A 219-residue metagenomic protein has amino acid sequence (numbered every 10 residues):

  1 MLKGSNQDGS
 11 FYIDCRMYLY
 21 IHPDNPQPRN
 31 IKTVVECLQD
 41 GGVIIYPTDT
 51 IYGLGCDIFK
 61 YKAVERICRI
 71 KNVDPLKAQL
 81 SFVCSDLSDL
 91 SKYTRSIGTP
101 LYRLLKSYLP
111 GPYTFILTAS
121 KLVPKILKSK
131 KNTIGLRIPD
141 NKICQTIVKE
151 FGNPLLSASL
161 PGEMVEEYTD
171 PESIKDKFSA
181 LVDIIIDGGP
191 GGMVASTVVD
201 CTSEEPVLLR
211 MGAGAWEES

Functional and structural regions predicted by a protein language model:
M1-R16: N-terminal amphipathic/basic-hydrophobic helices that include classical n-h-c signal peptides and signal-anchor
D14-S219: Active-site-adjacent structural elements in enzyme catalytic cores
